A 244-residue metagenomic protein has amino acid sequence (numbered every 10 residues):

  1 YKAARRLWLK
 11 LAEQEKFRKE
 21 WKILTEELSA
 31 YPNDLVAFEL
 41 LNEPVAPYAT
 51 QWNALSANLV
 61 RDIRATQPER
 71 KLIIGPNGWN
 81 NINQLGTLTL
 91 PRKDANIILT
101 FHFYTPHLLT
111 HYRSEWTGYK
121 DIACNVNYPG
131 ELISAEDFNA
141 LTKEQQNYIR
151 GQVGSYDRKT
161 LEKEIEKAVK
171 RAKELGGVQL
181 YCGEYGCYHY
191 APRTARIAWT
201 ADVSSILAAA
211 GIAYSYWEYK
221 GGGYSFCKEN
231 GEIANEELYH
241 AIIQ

Functional and structural regions predicted by a protein language model:
Y1-K2, P76-G78, Y216-G223: Short, solvent-exposed turn/loop segments enriched in Gly/Ser/Thr/Pro and often Arg
Y1-L7, I23: Aromatic-lined carbohydrate-binding surfaces of glycoside hydrolases
A4, W79-N80, L85, Y224-C227: Glycine-rich, charge-decorated loop segments at or immediately adjacent to ligand/cofactor-binding or catalytic sites
R6-E13, L88, I197, K228-I233: Short low-complexity, flexible loop/linker segments enriched in glycine and/or proline with clustered acidic
L7-L11, Y48-W52, A191-R196: Short, solvent-exposed loop/turn segments at secondary-structure boundaries
E15-S155, E162, E166-C187, A209-I212: Active-site region of glycoside hydrolase catalytic domains
A191-Q244: Aromatic-rich peripheral "rim/lid" segments of glycoside hydrolase catalytic domains that contact and position glycan
